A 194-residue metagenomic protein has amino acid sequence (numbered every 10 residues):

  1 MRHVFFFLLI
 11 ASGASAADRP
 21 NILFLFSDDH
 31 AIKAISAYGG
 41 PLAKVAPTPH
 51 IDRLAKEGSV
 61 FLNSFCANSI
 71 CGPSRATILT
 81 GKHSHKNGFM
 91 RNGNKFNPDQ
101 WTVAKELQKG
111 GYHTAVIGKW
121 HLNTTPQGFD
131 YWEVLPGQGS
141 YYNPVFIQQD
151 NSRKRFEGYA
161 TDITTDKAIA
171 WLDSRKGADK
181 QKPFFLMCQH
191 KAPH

Functional and structural regions predicted by a protein language model:
M1-F7: Sec-dependent signal peptide recognition, specifically the positively charged N-region followed immediately by
R2, A14-H194: Formylglycine-dependent sulfatase
F7-L8, R53: Acidic/proline-rich low-complexity IDRs
